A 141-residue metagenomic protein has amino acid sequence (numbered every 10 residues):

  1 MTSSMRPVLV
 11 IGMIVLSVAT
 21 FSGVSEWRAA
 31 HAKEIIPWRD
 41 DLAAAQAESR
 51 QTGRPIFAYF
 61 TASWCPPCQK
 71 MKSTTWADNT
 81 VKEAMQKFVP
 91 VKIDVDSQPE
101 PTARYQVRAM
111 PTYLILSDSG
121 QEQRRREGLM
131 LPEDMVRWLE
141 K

Functional and structural regions predicted by a protein language model:
M1-I35: N-terminal targeting signals for export/organelle localization
W38-P55, M85: A short beta-strand-turn-helix
T52-C65: Short active-site neighborhood of thiol/selenol oxidoreductases, capturing the structured segment around
F57-A58, P90, Y113: Hydrophobic beta-strand anchors of alpha/beta hydrolase catalytic cores
P67-A84: Typically the conserved alpha-helix immediately C-terminal to a functionally engaged Cys/Sec in thioredoxin-like
T74-W76, A109-K141: Non-catalytic, surface beta->alpha helical segment in thiol-disulfide oxidoreductase systems
V95-T102: Structural microenvironment flanking redox-active thiols in thiol-disulfide oxidoreductases
R104-R108: A short glycine-leucine-enriched loop at secondary-structure breakpoints that most characteristically corresponds
